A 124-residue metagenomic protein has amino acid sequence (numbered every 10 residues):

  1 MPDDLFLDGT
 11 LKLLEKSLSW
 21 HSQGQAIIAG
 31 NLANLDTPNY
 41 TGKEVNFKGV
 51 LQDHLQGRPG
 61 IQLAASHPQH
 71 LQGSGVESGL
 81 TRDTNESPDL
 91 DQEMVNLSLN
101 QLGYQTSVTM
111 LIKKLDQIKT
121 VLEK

Functional and structural regions predicted by a protein language model:
M1-K124: Amphipathic alpha-helical polymerization modules
